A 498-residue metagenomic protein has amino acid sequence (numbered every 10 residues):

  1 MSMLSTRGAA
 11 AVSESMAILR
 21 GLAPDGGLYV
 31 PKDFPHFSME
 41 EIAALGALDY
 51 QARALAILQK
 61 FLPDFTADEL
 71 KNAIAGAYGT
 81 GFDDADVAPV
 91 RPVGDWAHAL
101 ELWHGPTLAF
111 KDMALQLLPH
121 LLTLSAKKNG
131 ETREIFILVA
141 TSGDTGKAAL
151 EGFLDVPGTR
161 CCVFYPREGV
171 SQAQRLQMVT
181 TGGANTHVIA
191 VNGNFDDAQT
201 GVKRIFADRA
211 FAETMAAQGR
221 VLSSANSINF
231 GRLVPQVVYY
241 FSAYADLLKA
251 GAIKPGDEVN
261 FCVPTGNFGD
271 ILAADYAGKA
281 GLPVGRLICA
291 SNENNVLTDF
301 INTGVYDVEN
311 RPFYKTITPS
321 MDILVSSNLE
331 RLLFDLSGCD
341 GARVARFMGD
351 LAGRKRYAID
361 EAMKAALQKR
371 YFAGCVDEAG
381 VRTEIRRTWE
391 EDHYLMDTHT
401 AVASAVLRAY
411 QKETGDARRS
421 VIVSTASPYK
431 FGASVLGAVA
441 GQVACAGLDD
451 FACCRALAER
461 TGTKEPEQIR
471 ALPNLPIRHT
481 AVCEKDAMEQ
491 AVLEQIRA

Functional and structural regions predicted by a protein language model:
M1-A498: PLP-dependent amino-acid enzyme catalytic core
